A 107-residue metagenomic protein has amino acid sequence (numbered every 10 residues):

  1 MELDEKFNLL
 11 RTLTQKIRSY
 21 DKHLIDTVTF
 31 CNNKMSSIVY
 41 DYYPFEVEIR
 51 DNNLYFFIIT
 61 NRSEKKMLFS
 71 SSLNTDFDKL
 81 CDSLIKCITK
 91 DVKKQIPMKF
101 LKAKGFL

Functional and structural regions predicted by a protein language model:
M1-Y40, K66-L68, N74-T75, K94-L107: Negatively charged, low-complexity tracts enriched in Asp/Glu with abundant Ser/Thr
Y43-K86, K90: Intrinsically disordered, low-complexity regulatory segments enriched in Ser/Thr/Pro and charged residues
